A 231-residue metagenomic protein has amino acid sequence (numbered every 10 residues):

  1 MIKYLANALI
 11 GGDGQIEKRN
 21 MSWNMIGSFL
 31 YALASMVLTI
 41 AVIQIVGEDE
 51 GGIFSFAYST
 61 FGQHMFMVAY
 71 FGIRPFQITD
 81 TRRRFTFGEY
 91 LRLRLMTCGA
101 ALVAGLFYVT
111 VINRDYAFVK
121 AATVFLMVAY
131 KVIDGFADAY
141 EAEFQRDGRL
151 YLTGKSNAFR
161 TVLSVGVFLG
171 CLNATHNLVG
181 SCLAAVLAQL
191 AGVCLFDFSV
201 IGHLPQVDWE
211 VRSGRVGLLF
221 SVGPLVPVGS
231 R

Functional and structural regions predicted by a protein language model:
M1-E17, Y151-S156, L178-S181, A185 (+1 more regions): Interhelical loop/hinge segments that connect adjacent transmembrane helices in multipass membrane
I2-A6, F29, S35-M36, A69-Y70 (+4 more regions): Alpha-helical transmembrane segments of multi-pass membrane transport and lipid-handling proteins
I2-Y4, D13-F71, L102, V109 (+3 more regions): Signature of the first transmembrane helix
L5-K18, I43-E50, F61-M96, A139-L152: Transmembrane-helix boundary and interhelical linker motifs in polytopic inner-membrane proteins
I16-R19, G52-S55, Y116-A122, R215-L218: Juxtamembrane helix-entry segments on the extracytoplasmic side of multipass membrane proteins
K18-A32, R84-G88, L93-R94, F125 (+6 more regions): Alpha-helical transmembrane segments of multi-pass membrane transporters/permeases
I43-I53, V109-A122, D147-Y151, V162-C194 (+2 more regions): Membrane-interface helix-loop junctions in multi-pass transport and translocation proteins
S59, Q63-V68, G99, V103-F107 (+6 more regions): Alpha-helical transmembrane segments of multi-pass membrane proteins
